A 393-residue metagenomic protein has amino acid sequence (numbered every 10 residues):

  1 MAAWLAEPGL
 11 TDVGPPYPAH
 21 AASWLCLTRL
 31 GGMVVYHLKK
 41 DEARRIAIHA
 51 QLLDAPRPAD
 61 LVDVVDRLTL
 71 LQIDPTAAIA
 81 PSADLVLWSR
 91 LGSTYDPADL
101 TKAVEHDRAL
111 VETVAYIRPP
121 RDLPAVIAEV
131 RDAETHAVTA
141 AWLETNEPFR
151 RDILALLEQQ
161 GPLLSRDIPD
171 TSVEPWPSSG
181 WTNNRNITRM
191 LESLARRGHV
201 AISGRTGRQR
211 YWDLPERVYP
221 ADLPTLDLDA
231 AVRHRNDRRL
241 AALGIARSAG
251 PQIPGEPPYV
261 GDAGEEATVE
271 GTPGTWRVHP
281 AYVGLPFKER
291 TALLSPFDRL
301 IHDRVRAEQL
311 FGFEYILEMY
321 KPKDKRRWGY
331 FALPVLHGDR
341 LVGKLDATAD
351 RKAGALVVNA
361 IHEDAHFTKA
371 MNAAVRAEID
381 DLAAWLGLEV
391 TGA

Functional and structural regions predicted by a protein language model:
P8: Cationic, low-complexity basic patches in intrinsically disordered or flexible, solvent-exposed regions
L25-A393: Long, charged, low-complexity, helical-prone intrinsically disordered regions
